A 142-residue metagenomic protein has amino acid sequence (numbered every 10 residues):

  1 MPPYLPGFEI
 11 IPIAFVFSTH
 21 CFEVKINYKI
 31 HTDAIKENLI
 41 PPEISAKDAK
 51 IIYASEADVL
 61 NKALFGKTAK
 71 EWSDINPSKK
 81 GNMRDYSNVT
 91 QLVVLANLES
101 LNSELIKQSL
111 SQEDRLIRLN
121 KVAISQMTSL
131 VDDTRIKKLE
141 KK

Functional and structural regions predicted by a protein language model:
M1-K142: Positively charged, phosphate-engaging catalytic surfaces used for nucleic-acid and nucleotide handling
